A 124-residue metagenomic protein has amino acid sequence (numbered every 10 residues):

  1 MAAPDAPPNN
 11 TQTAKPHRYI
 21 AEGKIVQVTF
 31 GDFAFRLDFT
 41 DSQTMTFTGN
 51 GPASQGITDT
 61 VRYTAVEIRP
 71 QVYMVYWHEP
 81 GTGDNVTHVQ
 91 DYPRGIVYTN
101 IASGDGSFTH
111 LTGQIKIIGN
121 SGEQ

Functional and structural regions predicted by a protein language model:
A3-P4, T44-F47, G51-S54, V72 (+2 more regions): N- and C-terminal low-complexity/disordered segments
D5-F35: Tryptophan-anchored aromatic micro-motifs
P16-Y19, E67, I117-G119: Eukaryotic adaptor/scaffold assembly regions
Y19-G23, D38-T46, I68-Q71, Q90-V97: Short, solvent-exposed coil/turn segments at beta-strand boundaries
V26-F30, F47-N50, V75-E79, T99-A102: Short beta-strand segments that buttress and anchor functional surface loops
F35-V66: N-terminal glycine/threonine-rich, aromatic-flanked beta-hairpin/loop signature
S54-Q90: Contiguous, well-ordered beta-strand patches that form the walls/edges of small beta-barrel/beta-sandwich domains
Y76-Q124: Beta-sheet ligand-binding and adhesion/scaffold domains
